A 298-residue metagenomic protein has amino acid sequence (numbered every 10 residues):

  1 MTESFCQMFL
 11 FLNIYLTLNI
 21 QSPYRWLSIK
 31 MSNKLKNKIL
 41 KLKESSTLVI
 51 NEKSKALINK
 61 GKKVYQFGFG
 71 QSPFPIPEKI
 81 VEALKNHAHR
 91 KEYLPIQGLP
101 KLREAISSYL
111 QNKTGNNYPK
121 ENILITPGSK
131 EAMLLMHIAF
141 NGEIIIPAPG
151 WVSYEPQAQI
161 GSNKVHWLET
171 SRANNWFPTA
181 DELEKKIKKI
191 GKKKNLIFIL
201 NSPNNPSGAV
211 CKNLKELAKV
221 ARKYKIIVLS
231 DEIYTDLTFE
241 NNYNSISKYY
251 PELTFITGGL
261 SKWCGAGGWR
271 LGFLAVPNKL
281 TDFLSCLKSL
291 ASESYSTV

Functional and structural regions predicted by a protein language model:
M1-Q7, L16, S22: N-terminal amphipathic/hydrophobic targeting modules at extreme N-termini, encompassing cleavable Sec/SRP-type signal
K36-G128: N-terminal small-domain helix-loop-helix segment of the aminotransferase-like
L57-K60, G161, K223-Y224: Helix C-cap/helix->beta junction micro-motif
E82, E252-V298: Conserved core segment of the aminotransferase class I/II
N117-I123, G142-E143, K194, E252-L253: Short acidic capping loops at alpha-helix termini that bridge into adjacent secondary structure
A139-Q159: Conserved PLP-anchoring active-site segment centered on the Schiff-base-forming lysine
T170-N241: Active-site phosphate-binding strand-loop segment of PLP-dependent enzymes
